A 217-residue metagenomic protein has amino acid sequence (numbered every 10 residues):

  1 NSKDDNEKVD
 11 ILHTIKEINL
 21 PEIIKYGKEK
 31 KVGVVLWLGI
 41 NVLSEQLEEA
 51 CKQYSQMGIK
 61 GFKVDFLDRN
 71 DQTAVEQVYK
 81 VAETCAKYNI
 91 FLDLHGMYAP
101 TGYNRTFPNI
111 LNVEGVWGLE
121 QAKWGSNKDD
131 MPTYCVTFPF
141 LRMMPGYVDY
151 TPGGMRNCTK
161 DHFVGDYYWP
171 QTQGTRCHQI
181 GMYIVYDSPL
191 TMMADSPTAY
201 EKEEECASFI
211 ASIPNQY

Functional and structural regions predicted by a protein language model:
S2-Q171, T175: Aromatic- and carboxylate-enriched substrate-binding clefts and catalytic-loop regions of carbohydrate-active enzymes
K87, V113-V116, V185-D187, T191 (+1 more regions): Short, well-ordered loop/turn and helix-capping segments at boundaries between secondary-structure elements and domains
W169, H178-P197: Catalytic domains of carbohydrate-active enzymes that cleave complex glycans
M193-Y217: Glycan-recognition and catalytic regions of carbohydrate-active enzymes
